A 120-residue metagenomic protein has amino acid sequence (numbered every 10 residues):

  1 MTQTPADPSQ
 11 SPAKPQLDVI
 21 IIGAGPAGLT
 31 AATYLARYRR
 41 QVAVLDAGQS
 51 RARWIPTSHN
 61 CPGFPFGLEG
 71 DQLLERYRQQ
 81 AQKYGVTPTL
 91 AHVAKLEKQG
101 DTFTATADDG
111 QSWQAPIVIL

Functional and structural regions predicted by a protein language model:
M1-D18: Extreme N-terminal leader/targeting segments of oxidoreductases
T2-Q3, R53-S112: N-terminal Rossmann-like dinucleotide/flavin-binding domain of flavoprotein oxidoreductases that bind FAD/FMN
L17, R39, G85, A115-P116: Short, well-ordered alpha-helix to beta-strand connector turns
L17-Q72: Beta1-alpha1 glycine-rich phosphate/pyrophosphate-binding loop at the start of Rossmann-like nucleotide-binding domains
I20-I22, S112-L120: Short hydrophobic core segments
A43-L45, T89, I119: Hydrophobic/aromatic beta-strand patches that form the interior of the parallel beta-sheet core in alpha/beta enzyme
